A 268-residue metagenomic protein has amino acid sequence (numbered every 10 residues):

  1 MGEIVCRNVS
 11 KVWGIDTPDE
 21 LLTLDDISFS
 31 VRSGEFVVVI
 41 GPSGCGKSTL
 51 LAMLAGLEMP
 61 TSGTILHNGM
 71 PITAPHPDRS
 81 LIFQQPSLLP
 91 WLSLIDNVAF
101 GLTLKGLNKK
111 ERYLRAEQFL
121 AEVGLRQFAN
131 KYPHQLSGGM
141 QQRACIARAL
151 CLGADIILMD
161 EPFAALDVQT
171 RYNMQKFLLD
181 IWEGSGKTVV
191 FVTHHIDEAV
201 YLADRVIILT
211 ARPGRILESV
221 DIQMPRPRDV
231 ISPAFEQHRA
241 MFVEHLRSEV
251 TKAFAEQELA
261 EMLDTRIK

Functional and structural regions predicted by a protein language model:
I40-P42: The feature captures the beta-strand-to-loop junction immediately N-terminal to the Walker
A55: Helix-to-loop junction immediately C-terminal to a conserved catalytic motif
G63-P75: Conserved ABC transporter NBD signature motif
L92-A99: Short coil-to-helix segment of the ABC ATPase nucleotide-binding domain corresponding to the Q-loop/switch region
T103, K110-F128, D180: Conserved ABC ATPase "signature" region
K131-H134, L152: Conserved signature/switch motifs of ABC ATPase nucleotide-binding domains
I146: Hydrophobic anchor residue at the start of the ABC signature
I157-D160: Catalytic Walker B motif of ABC-type/P-loop ATPase nucleotide-binding domains
